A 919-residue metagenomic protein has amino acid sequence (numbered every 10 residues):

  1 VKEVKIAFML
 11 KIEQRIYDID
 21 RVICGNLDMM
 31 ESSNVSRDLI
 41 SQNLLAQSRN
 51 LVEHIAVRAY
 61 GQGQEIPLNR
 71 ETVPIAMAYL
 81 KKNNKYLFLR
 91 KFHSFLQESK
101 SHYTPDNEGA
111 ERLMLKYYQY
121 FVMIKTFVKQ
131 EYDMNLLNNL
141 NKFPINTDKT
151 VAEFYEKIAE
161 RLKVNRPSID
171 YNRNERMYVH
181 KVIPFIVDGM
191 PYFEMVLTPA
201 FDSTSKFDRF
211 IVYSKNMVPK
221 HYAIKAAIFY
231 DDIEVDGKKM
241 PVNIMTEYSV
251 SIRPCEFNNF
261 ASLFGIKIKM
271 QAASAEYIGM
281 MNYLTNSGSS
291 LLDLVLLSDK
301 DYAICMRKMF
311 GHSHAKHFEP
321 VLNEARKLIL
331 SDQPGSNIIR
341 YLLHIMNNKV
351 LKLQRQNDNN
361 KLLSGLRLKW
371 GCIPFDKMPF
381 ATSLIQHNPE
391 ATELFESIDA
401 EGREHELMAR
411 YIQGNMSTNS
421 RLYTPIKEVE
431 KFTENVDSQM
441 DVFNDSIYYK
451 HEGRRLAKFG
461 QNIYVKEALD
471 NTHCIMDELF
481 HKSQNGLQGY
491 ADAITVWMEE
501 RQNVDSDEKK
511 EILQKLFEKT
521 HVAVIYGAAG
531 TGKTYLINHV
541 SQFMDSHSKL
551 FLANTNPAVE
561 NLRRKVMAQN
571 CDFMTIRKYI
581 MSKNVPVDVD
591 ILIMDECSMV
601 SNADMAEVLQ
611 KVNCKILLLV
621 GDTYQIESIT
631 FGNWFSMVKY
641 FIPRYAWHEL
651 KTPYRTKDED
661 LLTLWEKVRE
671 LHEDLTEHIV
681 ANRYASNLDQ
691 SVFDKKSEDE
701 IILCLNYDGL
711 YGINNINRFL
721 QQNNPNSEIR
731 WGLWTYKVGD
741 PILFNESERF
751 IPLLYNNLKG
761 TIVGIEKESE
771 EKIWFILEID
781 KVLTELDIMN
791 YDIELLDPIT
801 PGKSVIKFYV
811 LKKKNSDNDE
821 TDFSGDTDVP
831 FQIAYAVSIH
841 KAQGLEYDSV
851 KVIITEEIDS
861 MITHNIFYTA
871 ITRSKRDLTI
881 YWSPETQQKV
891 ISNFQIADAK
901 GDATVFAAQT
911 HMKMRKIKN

Functional and structural regions predicted by a protein language model:
V1-S251: Extended, solvent-exposed polar beta/coil surface segments
Y132-N135, L140, I145, T150-G486: N-terminal accessory nucleic-acid engagement/regulatory domains that precede and modulate ATP-driven motor cores
E478-N485, F543, K565-Q569, K611 (+11 more regions): Conserved, well-folded catalytic cores of nucleic-acid-processing and energy-transducing macromolecular machines
Q488-R501: Conserved adenine-nucleotide phosphate-binding loops and their immediately adjacent elements
E500-H521: N-terminal pre-P-loop "Q-motif" helix
K515-E518, V522-A681: ASCE P-loop NTPase helicase motor core
A523-V566, V620, L675-R718, E728-T735 (+2 more regions): Conserved RecA-like ASCE P-loop NTPase motor core of nucleic-acid helicases/translocases
T531, N570-F573, T656-E659, D694-N919: Core RecA-like ATPase module of SF1/SF2 helicases and allied nucleic-acid translocases
